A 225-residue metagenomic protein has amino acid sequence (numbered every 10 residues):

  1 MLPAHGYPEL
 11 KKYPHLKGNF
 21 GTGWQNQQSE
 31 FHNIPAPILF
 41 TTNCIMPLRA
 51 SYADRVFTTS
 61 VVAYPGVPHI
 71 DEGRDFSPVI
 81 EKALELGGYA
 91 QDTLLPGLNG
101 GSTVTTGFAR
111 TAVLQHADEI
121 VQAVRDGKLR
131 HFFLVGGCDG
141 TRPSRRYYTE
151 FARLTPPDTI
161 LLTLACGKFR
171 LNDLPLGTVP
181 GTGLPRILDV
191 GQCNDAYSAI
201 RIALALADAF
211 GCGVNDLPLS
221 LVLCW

Functional and structural regions predicted by a protein language model:
M1-W225: Metallocofactor- and cofactor-centric catalytic cores in central/energy metabolism, strongly enriched
